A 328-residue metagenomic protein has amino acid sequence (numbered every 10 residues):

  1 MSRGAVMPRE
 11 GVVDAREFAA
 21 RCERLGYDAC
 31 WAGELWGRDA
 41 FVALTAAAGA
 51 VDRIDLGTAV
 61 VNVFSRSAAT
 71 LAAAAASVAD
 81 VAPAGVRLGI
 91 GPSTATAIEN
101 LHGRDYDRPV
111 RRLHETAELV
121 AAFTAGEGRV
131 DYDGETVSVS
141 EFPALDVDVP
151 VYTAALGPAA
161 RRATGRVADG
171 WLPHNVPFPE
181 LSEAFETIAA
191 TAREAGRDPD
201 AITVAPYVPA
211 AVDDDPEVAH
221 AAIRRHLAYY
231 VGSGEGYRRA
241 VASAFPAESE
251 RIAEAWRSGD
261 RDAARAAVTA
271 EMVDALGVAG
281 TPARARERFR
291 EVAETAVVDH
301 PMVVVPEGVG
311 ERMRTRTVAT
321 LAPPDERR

Functional and structural regions predicted by a protein language model:
M1-T58, F64-S65, V149: N-terminal beta1-alpha1-beta2 module of alpha/beta enzyme domains
S2-V13, V61-A69, D146-L156, A210-D213 (+1 more regions): Active-site mouth loops of central-metabolism enzymes
R3-M7, C30-A32, D55-A59, V86-I90 (+4 more regions): Hydrophobic faces of well-ordered beta-strands that scaffold small-molecule active sites in alpha/beta enzyme cores
E10-C22, A74, A154-R166, I223 (+1 more regions): Short, acidic/polar
G26, A47, V78, L88 (+5 more regions): Conserved, mostly hydrophobic/aromatic
A43-T58, R112-T116, L321-R328: Alpha-helix-loop-beta-strand connector modules within alpha/beta enzyme cores
A72-A76, D80-I202, D213, E250-I252: Internal, glycine-rich beta/alpha segment that forms the wall or movable "lid" of small-molecule/cofactor binding
Y106-S140, E186-E291: An alpha-helical appendage that flanks or caps ligand/catalytic pockets
